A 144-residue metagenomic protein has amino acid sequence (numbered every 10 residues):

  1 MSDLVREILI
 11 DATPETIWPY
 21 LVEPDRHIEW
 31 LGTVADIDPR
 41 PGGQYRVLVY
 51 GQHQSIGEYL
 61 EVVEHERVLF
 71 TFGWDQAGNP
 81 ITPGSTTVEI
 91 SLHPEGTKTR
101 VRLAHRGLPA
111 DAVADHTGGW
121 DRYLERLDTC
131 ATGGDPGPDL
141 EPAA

Functional and structural regions predicted by a protein language model:
M1-D3: Short glycine-enriched loop/turn motifs at secondary-structure junctions
V5-R6, A12, T16, D25-I56 (+2 more regions): Short beta-edge strand/loop motif at the mouth of beta-sheet-based domains
I8, L103-H105: Short, hydrophobic/aromatic-enriched beta-strand segments in well-ordered soluble domains
I17, H27, Y45, Y59 (+4 more regions): Hydrophobic pocket/interface hotspot
Y20-L21, V62: Conserved catalytic core of Hanks-type protein kinase domains
L21, L31, F72, A131: Short, flexible helix/strand-to-coil boundary loops that buttress conserved ligand/catalytic motifs in alpha/beta
A35-D36, Y50-K98, R106: Hydrophobic-ligand binding "helix-grip"
G107-A144: A conserved amphipathic terminal alpha-helix motif
